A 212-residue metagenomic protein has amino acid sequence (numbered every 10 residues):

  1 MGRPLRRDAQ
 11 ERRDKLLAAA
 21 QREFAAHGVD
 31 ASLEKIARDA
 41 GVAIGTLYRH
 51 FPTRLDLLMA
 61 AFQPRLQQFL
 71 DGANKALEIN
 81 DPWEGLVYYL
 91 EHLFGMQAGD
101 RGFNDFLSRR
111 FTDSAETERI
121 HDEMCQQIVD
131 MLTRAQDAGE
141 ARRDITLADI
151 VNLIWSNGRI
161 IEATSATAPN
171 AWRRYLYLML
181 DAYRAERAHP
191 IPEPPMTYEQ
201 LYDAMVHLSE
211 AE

Functional and structural regions predicted by a protein language model:
M1-D39, D56-M59: Basic, helix-initiating cap at the start of DNA-binding domains
F24, S32-L33, I44, R54 (+3 more regions): Amphipathic alpha-helical segments enriched in hydrophobic/aromatic and basic residues that form the DNA-contacting
G28-V29, R49, R142: Helix-turn-helix/winged-helix DNA-binding modules
G41-F51: Short hydrophobic/aromatic patch on the recognition helix
A60, D71-G99, T112-Q127: Hydrophobic alpha-helical connector segments
D105-S114, P194-M196: Short linear capping/connector segments at secondary-structure termini
T112-G158, E162-A163, N170-R174: Amphipathic alpha-helical packing segments from all-alpha helical-bundle domains
Q126-D137, A163-E212: C-terminal peripheral helix-coil segments that are non-catalytic and often amphipathic
